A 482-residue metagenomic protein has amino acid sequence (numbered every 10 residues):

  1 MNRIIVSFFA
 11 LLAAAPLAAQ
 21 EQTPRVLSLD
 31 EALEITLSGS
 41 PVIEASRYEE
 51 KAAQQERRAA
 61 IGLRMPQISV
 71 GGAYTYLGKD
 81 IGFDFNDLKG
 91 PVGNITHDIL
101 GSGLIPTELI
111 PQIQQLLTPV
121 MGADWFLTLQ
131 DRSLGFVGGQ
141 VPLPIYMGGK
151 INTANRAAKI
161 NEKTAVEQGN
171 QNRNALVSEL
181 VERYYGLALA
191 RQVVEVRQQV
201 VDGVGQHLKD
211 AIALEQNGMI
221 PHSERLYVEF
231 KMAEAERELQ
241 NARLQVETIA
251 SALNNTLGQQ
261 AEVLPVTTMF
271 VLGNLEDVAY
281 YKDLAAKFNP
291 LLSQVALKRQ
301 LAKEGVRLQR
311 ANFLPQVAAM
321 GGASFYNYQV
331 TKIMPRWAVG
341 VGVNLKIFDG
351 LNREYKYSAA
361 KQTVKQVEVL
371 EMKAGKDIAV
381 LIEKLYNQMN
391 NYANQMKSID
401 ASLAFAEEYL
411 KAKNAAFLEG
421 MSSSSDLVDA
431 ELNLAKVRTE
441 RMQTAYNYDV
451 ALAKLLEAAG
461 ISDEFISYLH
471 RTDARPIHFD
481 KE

Functional and structural regions predicted by a protein language model:
V6-S7, Q20-T23, L29, S69 (+2 more regions): Acidic, low-complexity, intrinsically disordered peripheral segments
A14-P16: N-terminal signal peptide c-region/cleavage motif recognized by signal peptidases
L27, Q55-R57, E167-A286, Q388 (+3 more regions): Periplasmic alpha-helical coiled-coil/stalk elements that build and connect Gram-negative outer-membrane
L33-G39, K89-D124, E229, Q259-A319 (+1 more regions): Amphipathic alpha-helical coiled-coil scaffold segments and their short linker/junction regions
E44, I68-G82, G122-R132, P142-Q171 (+4 more regions): Small/polar (Gly/Ser/Thr/Ala-rich) solvent-exposed segments that form structured loops/beta-strands/short helices used
A45-A60, N172, S178-E195, A213 (+5 more regions): Amphipathic alpha-helical coiled-coil segments
Y74, G139-L143, L253, V341-L345 (+1 more regions): Residues on the lipid-exposed face of transmembrane beta-strands in outer-membrane beta-barrel proteins
G135-V141, Y281, A323, W337-V343 (+1 more regions): Hydrophobic, lipid-facing positions within transmembrane beta-strands of outer-membrane proteins
